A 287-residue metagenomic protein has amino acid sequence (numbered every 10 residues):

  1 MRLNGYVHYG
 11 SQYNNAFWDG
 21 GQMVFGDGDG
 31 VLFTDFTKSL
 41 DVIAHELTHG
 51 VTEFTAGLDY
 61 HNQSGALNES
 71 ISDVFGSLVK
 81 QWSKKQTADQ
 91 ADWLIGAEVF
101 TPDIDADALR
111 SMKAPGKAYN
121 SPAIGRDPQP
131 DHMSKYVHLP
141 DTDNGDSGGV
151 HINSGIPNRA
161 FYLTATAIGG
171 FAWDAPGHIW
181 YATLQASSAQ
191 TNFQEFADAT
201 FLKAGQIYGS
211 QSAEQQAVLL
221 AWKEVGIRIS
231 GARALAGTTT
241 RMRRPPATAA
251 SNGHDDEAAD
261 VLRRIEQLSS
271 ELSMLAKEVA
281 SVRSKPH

Functional and structural regions predicted by a protein language model:
M1-A44, T52-S251, D255-D256, L275 (+1 more regions): Zinc-dependent metallohydrolase catalytic domains
L47: Active-site neighborhood of glycoside hydrolase catalytic domains
V261, I265-L268, L272-L275, V279-V282: The feature captures the hydrophobic core positions of alpha-helical coiled-coils
